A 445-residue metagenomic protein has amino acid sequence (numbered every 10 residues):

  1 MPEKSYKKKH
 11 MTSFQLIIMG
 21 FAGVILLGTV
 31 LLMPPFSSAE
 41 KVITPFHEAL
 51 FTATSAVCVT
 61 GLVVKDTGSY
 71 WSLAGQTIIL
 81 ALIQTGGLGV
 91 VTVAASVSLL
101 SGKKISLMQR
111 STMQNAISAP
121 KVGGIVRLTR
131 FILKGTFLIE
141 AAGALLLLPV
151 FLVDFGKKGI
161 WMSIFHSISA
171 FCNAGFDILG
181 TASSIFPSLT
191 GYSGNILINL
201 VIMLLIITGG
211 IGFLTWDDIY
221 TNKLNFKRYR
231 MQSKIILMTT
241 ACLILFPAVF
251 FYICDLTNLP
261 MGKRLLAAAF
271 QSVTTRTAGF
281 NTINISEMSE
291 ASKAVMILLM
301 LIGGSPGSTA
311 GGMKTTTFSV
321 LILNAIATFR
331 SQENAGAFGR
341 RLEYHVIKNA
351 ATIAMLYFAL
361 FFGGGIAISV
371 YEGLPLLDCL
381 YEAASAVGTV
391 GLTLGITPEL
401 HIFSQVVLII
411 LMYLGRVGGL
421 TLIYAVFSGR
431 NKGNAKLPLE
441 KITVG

Functional and structural regions predicted by a protein language model:
M1-G445: Membrane-proximal intracellular helices of multi-pass ion channels
